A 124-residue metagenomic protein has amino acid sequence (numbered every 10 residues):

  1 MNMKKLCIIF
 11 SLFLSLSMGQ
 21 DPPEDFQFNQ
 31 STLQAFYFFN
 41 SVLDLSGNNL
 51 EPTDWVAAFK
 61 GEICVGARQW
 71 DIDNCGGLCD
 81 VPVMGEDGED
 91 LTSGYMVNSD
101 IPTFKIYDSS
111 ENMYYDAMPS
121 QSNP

Functional and structural regions predicted by a protein language model:
M3-P124: Primarily marks secretory-pathway-exposed extracellular/lumenal segments that are disulfide- and glycosylation-prone
